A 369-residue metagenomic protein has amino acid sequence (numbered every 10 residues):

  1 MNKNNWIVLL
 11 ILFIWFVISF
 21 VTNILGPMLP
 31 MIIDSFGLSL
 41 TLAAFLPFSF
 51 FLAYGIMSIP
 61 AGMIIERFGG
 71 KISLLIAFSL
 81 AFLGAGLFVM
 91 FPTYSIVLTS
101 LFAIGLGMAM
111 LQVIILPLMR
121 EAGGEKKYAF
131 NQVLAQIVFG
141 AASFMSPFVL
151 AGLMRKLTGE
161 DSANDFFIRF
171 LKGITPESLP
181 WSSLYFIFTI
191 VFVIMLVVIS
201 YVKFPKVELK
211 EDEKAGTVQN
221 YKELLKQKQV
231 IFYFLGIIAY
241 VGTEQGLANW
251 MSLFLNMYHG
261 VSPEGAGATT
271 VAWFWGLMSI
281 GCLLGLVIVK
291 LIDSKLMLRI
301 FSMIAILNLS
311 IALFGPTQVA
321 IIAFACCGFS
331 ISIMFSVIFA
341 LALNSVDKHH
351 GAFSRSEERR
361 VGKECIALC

Functional and structural regions predicted by a protein language model:
W6-L38, S146, L247-S252: Extracytoplasmic
L25-G26, L225-W273: Extracytoplasmic gate region of multi-pass secondary transporters
F45-G62, A272-L284: Central cavity-lining transmembrane alpha-helices of secondary-active solute carriers, predominantly the Major
I56-S95: Conserved MFS/SLC helix-loop-helix module at the cytosolic interface between two early adjacent transmembrane helices
M90-S100, L313-A323: Helix-loop junctions at membrane interfaces in 12-TM secondary transporters
M110-G124, I333-D347: Intracellular juxtamembrane helix-capping segments at the cytosolic ends of symmetry-related transmembrane helices
M154-G159, P176, F186-K210: C-terminal membrane-cytosol helix-exit motif in multi-pass small-molecule transporters
R359-C365: Conserved small/polar residues in nucleotide/adenosyl-binding loops
